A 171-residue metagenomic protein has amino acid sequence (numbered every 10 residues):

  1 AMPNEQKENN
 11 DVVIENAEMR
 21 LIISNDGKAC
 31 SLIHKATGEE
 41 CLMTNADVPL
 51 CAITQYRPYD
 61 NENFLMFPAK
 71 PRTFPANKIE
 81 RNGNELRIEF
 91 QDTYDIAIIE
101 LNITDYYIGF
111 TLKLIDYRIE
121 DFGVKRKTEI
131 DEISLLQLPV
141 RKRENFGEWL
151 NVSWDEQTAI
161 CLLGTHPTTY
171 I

Functional and structural regions predicted by a protein language model:
P3-I171: N-terminal accessory beta-strand-rich subdomains and adjacent acidic, glycine-rich linkers that precede catalytic cores
